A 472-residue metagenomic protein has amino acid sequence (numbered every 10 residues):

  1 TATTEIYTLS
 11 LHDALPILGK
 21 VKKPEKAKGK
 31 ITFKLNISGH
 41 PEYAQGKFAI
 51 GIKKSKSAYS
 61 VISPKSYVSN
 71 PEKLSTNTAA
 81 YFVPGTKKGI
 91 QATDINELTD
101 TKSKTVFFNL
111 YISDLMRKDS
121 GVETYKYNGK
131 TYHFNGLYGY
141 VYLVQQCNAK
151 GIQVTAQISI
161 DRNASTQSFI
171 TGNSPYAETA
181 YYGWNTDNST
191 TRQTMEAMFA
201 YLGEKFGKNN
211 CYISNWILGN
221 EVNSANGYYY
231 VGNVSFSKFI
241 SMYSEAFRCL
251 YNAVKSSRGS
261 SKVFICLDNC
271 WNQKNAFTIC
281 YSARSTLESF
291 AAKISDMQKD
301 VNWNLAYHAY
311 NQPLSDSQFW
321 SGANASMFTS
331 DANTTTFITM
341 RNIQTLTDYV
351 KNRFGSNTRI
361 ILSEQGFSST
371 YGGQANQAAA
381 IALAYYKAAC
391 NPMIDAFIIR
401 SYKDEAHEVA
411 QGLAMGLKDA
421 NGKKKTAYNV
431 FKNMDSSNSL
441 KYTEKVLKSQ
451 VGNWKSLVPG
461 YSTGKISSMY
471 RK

Functional and structural regions predicted by a protein language model:
A2-L15: Short, small-residue-biased leader/transition segments that mark boundaries at the very start of proteins
G19-S38: Aromatic sugar-binding surface patches on proteins that engage polysaccharides or sugar-phosphate polymers
E42-A58: Short, aromatic- and glycine-rich surface loops/edge beta-strands on solvent-exposed regions
I62-S113: Boundary/entry segment of secreted carbohydrate-active catalytic domains
K88-A92, K104-F108, V154-I158, W216-L218 (+4 more regions): Hydrophobic faces of well-ordered beta-strands that scaffold small-molecule active sites in alpha/beta enzyme cores
K104-Y125, G129-Q273, Q312-P313, D404-V409: Substrate-binding cleft and catalytic face of glycoside hydrolase catalytic domains, especially the flexible beta-alpha
E123, P175-E178, K208-Y212, I217 (+3 more regions): Aromatic-rich peripheral "rim/lid" segments of glycoside hydrolase catalytic domains that contact and position glycan
K238-A375: Noncatalytic carbohydrate-binding groove/subsite architecture in carbohydrate-active enzymes
